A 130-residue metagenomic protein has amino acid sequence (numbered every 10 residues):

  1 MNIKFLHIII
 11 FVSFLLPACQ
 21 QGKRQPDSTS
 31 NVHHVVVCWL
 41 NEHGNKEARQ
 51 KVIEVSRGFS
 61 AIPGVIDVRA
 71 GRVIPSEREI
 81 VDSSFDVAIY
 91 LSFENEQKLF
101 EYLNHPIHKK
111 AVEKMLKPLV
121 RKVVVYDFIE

Functional and structural regions predicted by a protein language model:
M1-H7: Bacterial N-terminal signal peptides that target proteins for export
K4, P17-A18, S30-N31, H105: Intrinsic low-complexity/disordered segments
H7-P17: Bacterial N-terminal signal peptides
C19-F85, E94-K98, F128-E130: Short S/T/G/P-rich N-terminal loop/turn motif that feeds into the first structured element of a domain
E54, A61-P63, S92-V125: An amphipathic, aromatic/His-enriched active-site/gating alpha helix that lines ligand/cofactor pockets
